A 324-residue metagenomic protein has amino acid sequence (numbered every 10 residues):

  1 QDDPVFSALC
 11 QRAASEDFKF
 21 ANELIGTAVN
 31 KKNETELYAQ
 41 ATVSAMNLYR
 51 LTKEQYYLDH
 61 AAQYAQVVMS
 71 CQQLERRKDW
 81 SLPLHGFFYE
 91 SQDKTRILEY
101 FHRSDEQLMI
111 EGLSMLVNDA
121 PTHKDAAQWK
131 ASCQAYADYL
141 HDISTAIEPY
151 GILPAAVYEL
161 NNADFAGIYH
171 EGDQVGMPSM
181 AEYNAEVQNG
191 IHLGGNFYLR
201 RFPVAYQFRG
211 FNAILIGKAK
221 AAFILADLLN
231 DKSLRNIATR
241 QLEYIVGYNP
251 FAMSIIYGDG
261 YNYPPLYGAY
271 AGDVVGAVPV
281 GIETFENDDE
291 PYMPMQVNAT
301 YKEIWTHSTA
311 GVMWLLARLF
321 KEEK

Functional and structural regions predicted by a protein language model:
Q1-K324: Glycan-recognition and catalytic cores of secretory/periplasmic carbohydrate-active enzymes
